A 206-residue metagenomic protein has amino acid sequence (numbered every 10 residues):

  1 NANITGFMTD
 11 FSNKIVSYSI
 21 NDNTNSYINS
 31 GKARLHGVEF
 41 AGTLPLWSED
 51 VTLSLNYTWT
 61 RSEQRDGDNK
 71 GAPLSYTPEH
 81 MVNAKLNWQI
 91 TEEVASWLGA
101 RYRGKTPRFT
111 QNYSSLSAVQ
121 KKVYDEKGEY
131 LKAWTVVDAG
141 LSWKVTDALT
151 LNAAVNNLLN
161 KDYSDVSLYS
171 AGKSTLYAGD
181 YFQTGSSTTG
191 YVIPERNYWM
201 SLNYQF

Functional and structural regions predicted by a protein language model:
N1, E93, W134-D138, A148-T150: Active-site lining segments that contact anionic ligands and/or coordinate catalytic metals
N3-S12, I28-Y113, S201, Q205: Gram-negative outer-membrane beta-barrel transporters
S12, Y18-S26, N69-S75, G104 (+2 more regions): Flexible, surface-exposed loop regions and adjacent strand-edge segments of Gram-negative outer-membrane beta-barrel
V16, G99, Y163-S164: A short local structural element in Rossmann-fold oxidoreductases
N21-N23, G31-L35, P73-E79, E129-W134 (+1 more regions): Transmembrane beta-barrel outer-membrane domains
T24-N29, R65-P73, N83, V123-G128 (+2 more regions): Extracellular loop and loop/strand-boundary signature of outer-membrane beta-barrel proteins
G104-F109, S114-L116, S142-F206: C-terminal beta-signal and adjacent terminal beta-strands/loops of Gram-negative outer-membrane beta-barrel proteins
